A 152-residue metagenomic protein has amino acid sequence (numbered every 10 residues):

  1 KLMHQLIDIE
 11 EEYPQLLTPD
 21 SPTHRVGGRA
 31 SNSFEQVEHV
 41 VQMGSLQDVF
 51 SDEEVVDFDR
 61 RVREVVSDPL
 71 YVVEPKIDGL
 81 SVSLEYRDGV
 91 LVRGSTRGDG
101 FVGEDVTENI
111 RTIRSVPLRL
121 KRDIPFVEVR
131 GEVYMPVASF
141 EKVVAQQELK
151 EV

Functional and structural regions predicted by a protein language model:
K1-V152: RNA/tRNA-interacting regions in translation and RNA-turnover enzymes
